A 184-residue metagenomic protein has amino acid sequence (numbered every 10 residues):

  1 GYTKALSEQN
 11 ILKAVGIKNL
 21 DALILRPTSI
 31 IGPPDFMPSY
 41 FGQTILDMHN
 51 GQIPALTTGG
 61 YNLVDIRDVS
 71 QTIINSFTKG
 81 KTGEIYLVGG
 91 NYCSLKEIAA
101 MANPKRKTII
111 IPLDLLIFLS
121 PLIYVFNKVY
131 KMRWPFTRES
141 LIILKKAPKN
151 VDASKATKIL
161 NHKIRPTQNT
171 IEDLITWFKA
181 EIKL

Functional and structural regions predicted by a protein language model:
G1-E8, S39-G42, G59-V64: Short-chain dehydrogenase/reductase
G1-L23: Active-site Tyr-X1-5-Lys
K18-L20, G32-Q43, S76-Y86: Glycine/proline-rich active-site loop of Rossmann-fold NAD(P)-dependent oxidoreductases
R26-P27, I31: Conserved SDR Rossmann-fold cofactor-binding beta-strand/turn motif
Q43-D68, T72: A conserved pocket-lining segment of Rossmann-fold NAD(P)-dependent short-chain dehydrogenase/reductase
Y61-R67, G90, V151, R165: Residue-level signal for the nucleotide or nucleotide-sugar donor/cofactor binding architecture
T72-F136, K158, P166-L184: Mid/C-terminal beta-alpha module of Rossmann-like enzyme folds, strongest in SDR-family dehydrogenases/epimerases
L95, S140-D152: Active-site loop of classical SDR/Rossmann-like NAD(P)-dependent oxidoreductases, centered on the catalytic Tyr-X3-Lys
